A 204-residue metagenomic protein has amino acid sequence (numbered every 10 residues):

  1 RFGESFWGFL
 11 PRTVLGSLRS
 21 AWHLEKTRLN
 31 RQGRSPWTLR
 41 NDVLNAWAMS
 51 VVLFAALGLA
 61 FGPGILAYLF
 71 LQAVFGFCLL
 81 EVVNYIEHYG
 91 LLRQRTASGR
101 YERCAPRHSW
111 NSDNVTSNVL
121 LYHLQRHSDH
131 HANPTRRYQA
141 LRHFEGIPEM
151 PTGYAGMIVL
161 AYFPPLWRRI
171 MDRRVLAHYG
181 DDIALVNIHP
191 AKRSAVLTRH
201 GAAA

Functional and structural regions predicted by a protein language model:
R1-V43, G64, F75-A204: Cytosolic/stromal cytosol-facing helical appendages immediately following the last transmembrane segment
W37-F61: A conserved active-site cap/scaffold subdomain adjacent to cofactor or substrate pockets
G62-L71: Hydrophobic alpha-helical transmembrane segments
